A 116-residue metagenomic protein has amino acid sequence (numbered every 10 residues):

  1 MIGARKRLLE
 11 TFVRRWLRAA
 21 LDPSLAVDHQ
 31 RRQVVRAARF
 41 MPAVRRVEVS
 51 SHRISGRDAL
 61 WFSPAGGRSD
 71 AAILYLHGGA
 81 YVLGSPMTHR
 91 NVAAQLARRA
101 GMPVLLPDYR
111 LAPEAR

Functional and structural regions predicted by a protein language model:
M1-F62: A glycine/proline-hinged amphipathic helix-loop "lid/cap" segment that gates access to hydrophobic ligand pockets
F12, I73, P103-V104: Short, basic/glycine-rich phosphate-binding loops at helix/coil junctions that contact nucleotide phosphates
S55, G67-S69: A short, glycine/Asx- and small/polar-enriched loop/turn that sits immediately N-terminal to a beta-strand
G67, L83-T88: Conserved AMP-binding/adenylate-forming
D70-A80: Short beta-strand element of the alpha/beta-hydrolase
S85-P86, V92, L105-R116: Catalytic nucleophile-loop/oxyanion-hole region of alpha/beta-hydrolase and closely related hydrolase-like folds
V92-M102: A short, Lys/Arg-enriched amphipathic alpha-helix followed by its capping loop at the start of a domain
